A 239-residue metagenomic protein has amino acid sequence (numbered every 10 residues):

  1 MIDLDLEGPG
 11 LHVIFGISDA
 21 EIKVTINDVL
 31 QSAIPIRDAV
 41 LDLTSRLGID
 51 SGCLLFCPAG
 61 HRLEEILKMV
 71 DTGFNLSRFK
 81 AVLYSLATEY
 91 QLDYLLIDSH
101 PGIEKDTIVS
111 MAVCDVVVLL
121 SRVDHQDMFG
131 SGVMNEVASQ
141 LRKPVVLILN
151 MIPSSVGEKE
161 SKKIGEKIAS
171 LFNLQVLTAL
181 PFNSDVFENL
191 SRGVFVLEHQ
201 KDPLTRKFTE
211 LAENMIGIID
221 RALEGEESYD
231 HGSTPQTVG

Functional and structural regions predicted by a protein language model:
M1-D3: Short beta-strand "acidic-cap" motif of Rossmann-like dinucleotide-binding folds
E7, R62, Q126: Conserved Rossmann-like nucleotide-cofactor binding loop
E7-F56: Phosphate-binding loop that captures ATP/GTP phosphates
G10, E64-K68, E188: A short acidic, helix-capping loop that chelates divalent metal ions and anchors anionic groups
V29, C57, D98, L180 (+1 more regions): Residue-level signature of catalytic and energy-coupling elements of molecular machines, predominantly ATP/GTP-dependent
R37-A39, R46-L47, S51-P101: Cytosolic-facing regulatory segments adjacent to core modules
R78-A179, E188: Conserved catalytic-core segment of NTP-binding enzymes
S139-G239: C-terminal lobe/tail of nucleotide-utilizing enzymes
